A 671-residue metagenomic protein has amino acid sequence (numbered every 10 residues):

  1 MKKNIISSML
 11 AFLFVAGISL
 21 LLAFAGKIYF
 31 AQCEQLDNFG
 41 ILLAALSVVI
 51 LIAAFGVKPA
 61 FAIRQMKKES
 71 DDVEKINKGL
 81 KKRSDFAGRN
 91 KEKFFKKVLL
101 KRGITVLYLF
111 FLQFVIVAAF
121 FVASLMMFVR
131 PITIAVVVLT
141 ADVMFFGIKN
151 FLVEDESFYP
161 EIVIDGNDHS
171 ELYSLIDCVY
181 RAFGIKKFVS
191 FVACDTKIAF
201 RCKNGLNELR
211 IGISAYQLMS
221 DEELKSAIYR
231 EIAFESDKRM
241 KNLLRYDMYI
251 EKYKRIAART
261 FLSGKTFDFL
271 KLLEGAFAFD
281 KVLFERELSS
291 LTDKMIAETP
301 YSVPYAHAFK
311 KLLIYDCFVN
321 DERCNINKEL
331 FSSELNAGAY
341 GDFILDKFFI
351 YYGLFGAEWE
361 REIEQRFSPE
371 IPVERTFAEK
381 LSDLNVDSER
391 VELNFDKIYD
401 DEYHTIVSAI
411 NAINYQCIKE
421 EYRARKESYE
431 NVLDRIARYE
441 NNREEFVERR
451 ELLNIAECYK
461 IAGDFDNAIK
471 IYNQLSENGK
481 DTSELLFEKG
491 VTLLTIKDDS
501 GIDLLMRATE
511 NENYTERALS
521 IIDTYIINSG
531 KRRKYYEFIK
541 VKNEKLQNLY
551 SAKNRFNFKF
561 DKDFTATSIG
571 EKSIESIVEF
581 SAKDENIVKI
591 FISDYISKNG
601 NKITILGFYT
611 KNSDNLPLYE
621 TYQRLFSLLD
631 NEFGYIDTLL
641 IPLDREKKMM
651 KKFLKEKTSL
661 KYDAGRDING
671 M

Functional and structural regions predicted by a protein language model:
K2-A62, L262-E285, E298, S302-N473 (+4 more regions): Cytosolic-facing loops and C-terminal tails of multi-pass membrane proteins
C33-V49, A119-D142: Hydrophobic alpha-helical transmembrane segments
I50-F55, R130-F158: Transmembrane alpha-helices and immediately adjacent membrane-cytoplasm interface residues in multi-pass integral
I76-F95, I148-K252: Peri-catalytic and regulatory segments of divalent metal-dependent proteins
D177-Y180, S236-D237, F284-Y305: An active-site-proximal "capping" alpha-helix that borders the catalytic cofactor pocket
A462, T495-I496, N528-S529: Structural motif corresponding to the intra-repeat A-B loop/turn of tetratricopeptide repeats
N467-L475, D499-T509, R532-L546: Alpha-helical repeat scaffolds
K559-L625, L629-I641: A contiguous, surface-oriented mixed alpha/beta subdomain in the mid-to-C-terminal portion of proteins that forms
